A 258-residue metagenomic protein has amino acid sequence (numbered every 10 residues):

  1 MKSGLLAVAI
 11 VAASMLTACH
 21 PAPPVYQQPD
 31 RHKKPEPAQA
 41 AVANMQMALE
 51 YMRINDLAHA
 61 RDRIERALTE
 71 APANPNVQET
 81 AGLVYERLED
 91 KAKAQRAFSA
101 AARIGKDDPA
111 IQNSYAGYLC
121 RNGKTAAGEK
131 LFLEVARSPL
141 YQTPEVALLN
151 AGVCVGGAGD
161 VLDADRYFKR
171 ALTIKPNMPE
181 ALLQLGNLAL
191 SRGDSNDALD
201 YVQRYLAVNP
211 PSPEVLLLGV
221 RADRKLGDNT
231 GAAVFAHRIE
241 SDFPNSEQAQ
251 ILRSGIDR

Functional and structural regions predicted by a protein language model:
A13-E36: Bacterial Sec signal peptide processing site at the extreme N-terminus
K33-P75, Y85-R87, R96, A127-K130: Post-signal-peptide N-terminal segment of Sec-exported extracytoplasmic proteins
E36, E70, R103-G105, S138-L140 (+3 more regions): Structural marker of alpha-solenoid helical repeat scaffolds
A40, N74, D108, Q142-P144 (+3 more regions): Residue-level recognition of tetratricopeptide repeat
Q46, T80, S114, L148-N150 (+3 more regions): Canonical tetratricopeptide repeat
